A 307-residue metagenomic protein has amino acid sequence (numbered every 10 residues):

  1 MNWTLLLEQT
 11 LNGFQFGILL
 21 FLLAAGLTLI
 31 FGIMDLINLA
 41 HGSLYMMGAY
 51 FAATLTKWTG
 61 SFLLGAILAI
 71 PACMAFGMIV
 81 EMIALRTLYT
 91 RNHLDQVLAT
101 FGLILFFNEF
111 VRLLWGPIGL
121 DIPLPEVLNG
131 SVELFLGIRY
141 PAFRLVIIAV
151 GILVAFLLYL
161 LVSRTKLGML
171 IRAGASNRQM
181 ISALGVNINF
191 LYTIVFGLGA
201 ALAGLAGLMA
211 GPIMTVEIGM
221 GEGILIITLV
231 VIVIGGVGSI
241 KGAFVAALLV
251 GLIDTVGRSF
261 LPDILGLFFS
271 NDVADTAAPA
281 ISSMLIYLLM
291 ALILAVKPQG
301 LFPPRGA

Functional and structural regions predicted by a protein language model:
M1-L22, F51, T59-G65, R91-Q96 (+7 more regions): Membrane-interfacial amphipathic/re-entrant helices at transmembrane-helix boundaries
L5-L55, I83-D95, Q179, I232-I240: Single transmembrane alpha-helix segments in multi-pass membrane proteins
L11, I33-I79, I83, I264-A274: Membrane-embedded helix boundary and interhelical linker motif in transport proteins
F16-G17, G137-G221, I240-V245: Helix-loop-helix "hairpin" substructures at the membrane interface of multi-pass membrane proteins
A49-T54, I70-F76, L103-V111, V150-Y159 (+4 more regions): Hydrophobic core segments of alpha-helical transmembrane domains in multi-pass membrane transport and ion-translocation
G60-F62, A66-P71, T193-A203, G207-L208 (+1 more regions): Transmembrane alpha-helical segments in multi-pass inner-membrane proteins
G60-I104, F110, V245-V250, D254 (+1 more regions): Alpha-helical transmembrane segments within multi-pass membrane transporters and channels
T87-R164, L191, V256-L285, Q299 (+1 more regions): Transmembrane helix-bundle core of multi-pass membrane transporters and related energy-transducing complexes
